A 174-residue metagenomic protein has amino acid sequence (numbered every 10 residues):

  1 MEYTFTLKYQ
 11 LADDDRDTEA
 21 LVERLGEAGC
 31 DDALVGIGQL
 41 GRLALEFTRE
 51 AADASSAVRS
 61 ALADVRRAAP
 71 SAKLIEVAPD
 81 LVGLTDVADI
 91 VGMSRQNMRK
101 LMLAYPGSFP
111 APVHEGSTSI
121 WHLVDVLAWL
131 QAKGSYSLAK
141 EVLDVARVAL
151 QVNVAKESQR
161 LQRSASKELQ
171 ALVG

Functional and structural regions predicted by a protein language model:
M1-D13, V82: Short glycine-/aliphatic-rich beta-strand segments at the starts of folded cytosolic domains
D13-A20, D53-V58: Short, conserved charged micro-motifs
D17-R42: A short, structured beta-strand/loop element
D32-G38, A63-D80: Conserved short beta-strand edge segments in small beta-sheet-based binding/regulatory domains
A78-L101: Polyanion-binding surface elements
M93-S119: Major-groove DNA-recognition helix of helix-turn-helix-type DNA-binding domains
P110-G134: Short helix-start
D125-V173: A short, Lys/Arg-enriched interface patch at domain edges and termini
